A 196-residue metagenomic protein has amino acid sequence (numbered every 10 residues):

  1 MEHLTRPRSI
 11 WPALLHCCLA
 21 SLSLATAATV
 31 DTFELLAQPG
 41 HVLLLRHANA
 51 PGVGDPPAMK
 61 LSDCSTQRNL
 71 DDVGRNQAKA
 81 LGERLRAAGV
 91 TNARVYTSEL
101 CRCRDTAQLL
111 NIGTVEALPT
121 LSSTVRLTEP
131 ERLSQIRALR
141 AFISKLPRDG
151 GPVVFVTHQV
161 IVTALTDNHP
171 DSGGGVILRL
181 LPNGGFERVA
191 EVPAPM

Functional and structural regions predicted by a protein language model:
M1-R8: N-terminal secretory signal peptides that target proteins for export/translocation
P12-S23: Bacterial N-terminal signal peptides
A28-L127, L133, N168-M196: Active-site-proximal alpha-helix that buttresses catalytic centers in soluble enzyme cores
G40-V42, G151-T157: Generic beta-sheet signal
R137-P147: A short, acidic, amphipathic alpha-helical segment used as a generic capping/interface helix at domain edges
L146-D149, P182-N183: A short, structured loop/turn motif at beta-sheet edges
A164-L165: Feature marks hydrolase-like catalytic cores characterized by long aromatic- and Gly/Pro-rich stretches
